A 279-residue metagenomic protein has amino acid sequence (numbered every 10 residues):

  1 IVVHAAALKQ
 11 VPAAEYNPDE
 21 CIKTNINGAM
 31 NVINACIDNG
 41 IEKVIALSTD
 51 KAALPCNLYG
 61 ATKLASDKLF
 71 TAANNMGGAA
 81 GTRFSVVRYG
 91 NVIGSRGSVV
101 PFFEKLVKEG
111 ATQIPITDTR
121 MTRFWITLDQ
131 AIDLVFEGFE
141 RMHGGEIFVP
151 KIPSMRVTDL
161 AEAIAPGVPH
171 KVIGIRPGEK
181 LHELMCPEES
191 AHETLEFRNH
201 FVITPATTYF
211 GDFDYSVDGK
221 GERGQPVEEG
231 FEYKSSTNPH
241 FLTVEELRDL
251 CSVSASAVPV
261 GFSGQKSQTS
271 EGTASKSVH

Functional and structural regions predicted by a protein language model:
I1: Extended, charge-enriched "interface" segments that sit outside catalytic cores
H4, L8-L64, K68, A72: Conserved Rossmann-fold NAD(P)-dependent oxidoreductase catalytic core, especially the SDR/UDP-sugar
K68, A72-H279: Strand-loop microenvironment adjacent to phosphate/nucleotide-handling motifs in alpha/beta enzyme folds
